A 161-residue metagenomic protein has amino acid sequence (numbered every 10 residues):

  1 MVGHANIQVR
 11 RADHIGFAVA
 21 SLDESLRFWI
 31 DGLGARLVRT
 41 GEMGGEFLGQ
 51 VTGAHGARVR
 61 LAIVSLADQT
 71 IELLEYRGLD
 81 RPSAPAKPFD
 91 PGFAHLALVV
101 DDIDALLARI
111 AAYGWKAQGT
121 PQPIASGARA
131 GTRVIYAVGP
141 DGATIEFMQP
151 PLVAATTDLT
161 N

Functional and structural regions predicted by a protein language model:
M1-Q8, F17, T40, L98 (+1 more regions): Vicinal oxygen chelate
N6, W29, S65, K87 (+1 more regions): A general structural signal for stabilizing positions within well-ordered secondary structure
R11, R58, G92, G131: Exposed loop/turn and edge beta-strand positions of beta-sandwich/beta-sheet ligand-binding modules
A12, W29, V64, I71-L74 (+2 more regions): Short, structured motif recognition centered on aromatic/hydrophobic residues
A18-D68, A105, A112, A128-A130: Core segments of cupin and vicinal oxygen chelate
M43-T52, G56, G78-A84, T120-R133 (+1 more regions): A cross-kingdom feature marking solvent-exposed beta-strand/loop segments within repeated, beta-rich binding/scaffold
Y76-L79, P150: Acetyl-CoA-dependent GNAT
A84-F89, L106-A108: Long, charged/polar, surface-exposed segments that mediate recognition or autoinhibition
